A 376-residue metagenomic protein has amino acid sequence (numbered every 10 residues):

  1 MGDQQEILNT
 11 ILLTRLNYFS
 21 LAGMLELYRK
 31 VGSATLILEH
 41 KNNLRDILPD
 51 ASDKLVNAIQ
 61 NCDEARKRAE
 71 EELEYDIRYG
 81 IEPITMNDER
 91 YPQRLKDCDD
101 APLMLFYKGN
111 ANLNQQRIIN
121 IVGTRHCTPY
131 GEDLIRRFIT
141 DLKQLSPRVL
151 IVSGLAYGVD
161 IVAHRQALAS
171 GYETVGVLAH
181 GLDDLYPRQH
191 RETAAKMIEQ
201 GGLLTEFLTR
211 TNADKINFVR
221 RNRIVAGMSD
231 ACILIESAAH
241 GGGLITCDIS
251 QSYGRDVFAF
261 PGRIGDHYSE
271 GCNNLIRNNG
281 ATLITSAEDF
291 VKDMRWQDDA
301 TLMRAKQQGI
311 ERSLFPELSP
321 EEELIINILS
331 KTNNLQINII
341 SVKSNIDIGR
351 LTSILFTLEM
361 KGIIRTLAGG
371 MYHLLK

Functional and structural regions predicted by a protein language model:
M1-P147: Short, positively charged patches
G2-Q4, T85-K376: Glycine-biased, small-residue-rich flexible motifs in mid-sequence functional cores and linkers
